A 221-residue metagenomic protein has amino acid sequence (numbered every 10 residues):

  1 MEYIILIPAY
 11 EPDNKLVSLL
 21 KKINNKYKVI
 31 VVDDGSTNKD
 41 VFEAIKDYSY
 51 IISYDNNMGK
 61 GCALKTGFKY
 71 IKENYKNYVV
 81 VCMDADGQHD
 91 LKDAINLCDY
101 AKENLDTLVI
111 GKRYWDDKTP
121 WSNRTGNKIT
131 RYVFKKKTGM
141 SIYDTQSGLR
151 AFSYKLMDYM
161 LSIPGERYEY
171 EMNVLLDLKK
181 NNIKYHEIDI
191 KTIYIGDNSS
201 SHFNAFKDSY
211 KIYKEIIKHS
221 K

Functional and structural regions predicted by a protein language model:
E2-I7, L16, I23, K28-V32: Hydrophobic targeting segments
Y3-P8, D13-S18, I163-K221: Hydrophobic helical membrane-anchoring modules
I5, V29-V31, V80, L108-V109 (+1 more regions): Hydrophobic/aromatic residues located in beta-strands of well-ordered beta-sheets within soluble catalytic
E11, D34-S36, M58, G67: Conserved short acidic donor-positioning loop in nucleotide-sugar-dependent glycosyltransferases
D33-F42, G87-Q88: A conserved acidic beta->alpha catalytic loop
Y50, Y54-N56, C62-Y70, L91-Y168 (+2 more regions): Acceptor/aglycone-binding surface of glycosyltransferases and processive sugar-polymer synthases
Y75-N77, N104-T107, I183: Short, high-confidence coil segments that cap the C-terminus of an alpha-helix and link into the following beta-strand
N77-Q88: Short beta-strand-to-loop acidic/aromatic patch adjacent to the donor-nucleotide binding site
